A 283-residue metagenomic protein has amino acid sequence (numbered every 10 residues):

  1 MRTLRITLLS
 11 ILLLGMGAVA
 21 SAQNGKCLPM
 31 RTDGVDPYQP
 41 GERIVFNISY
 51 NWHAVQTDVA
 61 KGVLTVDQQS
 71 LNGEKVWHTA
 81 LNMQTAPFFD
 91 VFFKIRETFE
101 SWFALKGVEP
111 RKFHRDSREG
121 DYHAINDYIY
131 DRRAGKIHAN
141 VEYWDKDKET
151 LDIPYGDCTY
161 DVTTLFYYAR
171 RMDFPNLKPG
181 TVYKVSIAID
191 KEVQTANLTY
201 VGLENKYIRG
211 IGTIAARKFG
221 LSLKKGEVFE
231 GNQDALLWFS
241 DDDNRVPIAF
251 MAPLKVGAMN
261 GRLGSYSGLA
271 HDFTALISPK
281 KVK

Functional and structural regions predicted by a protein language model:
M1-I6: Positively charged n-region of N-terminal signal peptides that target proteins for export
T7-G17: Bacterial N-terminal signal peptides
A18-A22: Sec/Tat signal peptide C-region and signal peptidase I cleavage site
Q23-R132, F174-K283: Acidic, serine/threonine-rich low-complexity disordered tracts
R132-I189: Active-site/ligand-binding surface loops and adjacent short beta/alpha elements that line catalytic pockets across
